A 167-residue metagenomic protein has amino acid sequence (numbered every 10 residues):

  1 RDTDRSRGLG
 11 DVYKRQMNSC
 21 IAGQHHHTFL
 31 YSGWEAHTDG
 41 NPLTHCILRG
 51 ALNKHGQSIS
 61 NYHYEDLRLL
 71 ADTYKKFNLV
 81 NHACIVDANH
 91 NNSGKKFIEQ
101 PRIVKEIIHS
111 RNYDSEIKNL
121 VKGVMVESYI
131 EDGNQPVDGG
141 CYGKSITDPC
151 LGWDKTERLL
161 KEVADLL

Functional and structural regions predicted by a protein language model:
R1, N18, E157-K161: Generic detector of well-ordered alpha-helical segments enriched in charged/polar residues, highlighting helical
D2, G33-H37, K75, D138-S145: Generic structural signal for short, flexible, solvent-exposed coil/loop and linker residues
D2-L9, Y13: Single conserved hydrophobic/aromatic residue that forms the stacking wall/gate of nucleotide- or nucleobase-binding
D11-I85, N89-H109: Conserved mixed alpha/beta catalytic, RNA-binding, or beta-rich assembly cores of soluble enzyme, regulatory
H45, A51, H55, L79 (+4 more regions): Catalytic-face loop-and-helix region of soluble metabolic enzyme cores
